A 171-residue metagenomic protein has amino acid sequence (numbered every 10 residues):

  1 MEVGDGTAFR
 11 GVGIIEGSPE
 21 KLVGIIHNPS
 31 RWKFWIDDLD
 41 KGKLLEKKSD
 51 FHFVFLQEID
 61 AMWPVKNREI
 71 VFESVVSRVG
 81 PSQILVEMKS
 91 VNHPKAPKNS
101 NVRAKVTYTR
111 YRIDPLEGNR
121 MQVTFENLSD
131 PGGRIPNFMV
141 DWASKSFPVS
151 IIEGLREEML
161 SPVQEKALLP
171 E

Functional and structural regions predicted by a protein language model:
M1-E171: Eukaryotic helix-grip
